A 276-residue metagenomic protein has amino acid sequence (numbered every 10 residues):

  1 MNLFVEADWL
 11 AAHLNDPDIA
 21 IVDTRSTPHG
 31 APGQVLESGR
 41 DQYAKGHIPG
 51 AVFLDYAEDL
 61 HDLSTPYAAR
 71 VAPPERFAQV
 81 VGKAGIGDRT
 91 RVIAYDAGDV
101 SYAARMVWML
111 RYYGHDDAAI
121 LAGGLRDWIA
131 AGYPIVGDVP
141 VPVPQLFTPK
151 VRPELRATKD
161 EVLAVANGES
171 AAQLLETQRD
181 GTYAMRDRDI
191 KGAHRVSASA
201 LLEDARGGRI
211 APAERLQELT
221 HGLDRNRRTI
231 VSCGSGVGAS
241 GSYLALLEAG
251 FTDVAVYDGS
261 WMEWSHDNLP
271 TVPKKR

Functional and structural regions predicted by a protein language model:
M1-R276: Cytosolic catalytic domains that perform sulfur/thiol-centered chemistry
